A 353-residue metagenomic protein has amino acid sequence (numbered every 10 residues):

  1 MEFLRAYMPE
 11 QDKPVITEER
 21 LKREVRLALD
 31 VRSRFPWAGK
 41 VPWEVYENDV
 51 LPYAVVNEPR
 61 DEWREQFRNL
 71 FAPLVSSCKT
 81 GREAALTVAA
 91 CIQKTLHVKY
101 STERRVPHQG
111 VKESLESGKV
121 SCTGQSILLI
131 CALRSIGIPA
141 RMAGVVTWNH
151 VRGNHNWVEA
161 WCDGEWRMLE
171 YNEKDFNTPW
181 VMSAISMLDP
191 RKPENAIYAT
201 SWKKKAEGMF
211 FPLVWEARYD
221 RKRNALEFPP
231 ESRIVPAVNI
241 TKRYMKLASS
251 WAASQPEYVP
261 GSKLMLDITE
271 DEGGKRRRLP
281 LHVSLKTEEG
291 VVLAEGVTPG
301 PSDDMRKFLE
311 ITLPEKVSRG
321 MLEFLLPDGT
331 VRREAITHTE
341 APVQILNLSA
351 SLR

Functional and structural regions predicted by a protein language model:
M1-S117, G153: Secondary-structure boundary elements
G81, A85, C122-S126, V151-N154 (+1 more regions): Active-site-proximal structural scaffolding
G81-A84, S135-R141, G164-E165: Loop/turn elements at helix/coil->beta-strand transitions in domains of secreted/extracellular proteins
V88, L115-A143, V158: Cysteine-centered nucleophilic/redox motifs
S101-T102, C131, S135, V146-P327: His-Asp-centered catalytic microenvironments across diverse enzyme cores, prominently the transglutaminase-like
C162-L169, P342-Q344, L352-R353: Short, charged/polar, Gly/Pro-enriched secondary-structure boundary elements
P301, L325-L352: Structured interaction patches on ligand/partner-binding surfaces of diverse proteins
